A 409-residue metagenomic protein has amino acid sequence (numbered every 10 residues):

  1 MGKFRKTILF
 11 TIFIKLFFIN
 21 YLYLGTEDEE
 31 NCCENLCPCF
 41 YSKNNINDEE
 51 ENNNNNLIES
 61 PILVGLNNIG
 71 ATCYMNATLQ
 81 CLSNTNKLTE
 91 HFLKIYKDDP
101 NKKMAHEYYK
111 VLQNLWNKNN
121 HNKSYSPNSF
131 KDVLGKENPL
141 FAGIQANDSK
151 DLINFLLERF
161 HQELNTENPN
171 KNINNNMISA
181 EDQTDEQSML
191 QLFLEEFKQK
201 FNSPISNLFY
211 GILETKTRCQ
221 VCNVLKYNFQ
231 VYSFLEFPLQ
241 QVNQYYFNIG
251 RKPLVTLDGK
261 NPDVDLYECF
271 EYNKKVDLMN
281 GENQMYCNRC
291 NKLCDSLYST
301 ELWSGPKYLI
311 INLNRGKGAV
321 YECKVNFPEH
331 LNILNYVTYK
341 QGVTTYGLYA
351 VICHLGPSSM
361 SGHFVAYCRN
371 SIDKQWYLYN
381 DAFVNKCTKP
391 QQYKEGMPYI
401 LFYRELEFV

Functional and structural regions predicted by a protein language model:
G2-G25: Classical Sec-dependent N-terminal signal peptides that target proteins to the secretory pathway
F17, L22, C33-Y41: Short, aromatic- and cysteine-enriched interfacial helices/patches that mediate contacts at lipid membranes
T26-E27, N31-C33, N67, L213-K216 (+1 more regions): Processing junctions and N-termini across compartments
N35-E51, N55-P61, L82, H91-K103 (+3 more regions): Exposed substrate/partner-binding surface patches
S60-L66, A77-T78, N117, L140: A detector of helix-start/N-cap boundary segments at the beginnings of structured domains
L66-C81, I144-N154, M360-F364, L401: Active-site nucleophilic cysteine motif
C73, C219, I311: Carboxylate-rich, divalent-cation-coordinating active-site regions
N84-V231: Papain-like cysteine protease catalytic cores
